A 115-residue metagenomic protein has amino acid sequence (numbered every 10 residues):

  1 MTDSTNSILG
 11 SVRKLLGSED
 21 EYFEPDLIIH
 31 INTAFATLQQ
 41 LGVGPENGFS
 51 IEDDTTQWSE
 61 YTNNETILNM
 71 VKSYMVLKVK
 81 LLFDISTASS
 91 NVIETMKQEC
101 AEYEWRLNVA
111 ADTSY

Functional and structural regions predicted by a protein language model:
M1-L68, A101-Y115: Conserved short "hinge" loops at termini or chain/domain junctions
E65-S73, T87: Structural motif
S73-D84: Short, hydrophobic/amphipathic alpha-helical patches that form generic packing surfaces within helical domains
D84-A88, V109: Alpha-helix capping at helix-to-loop junctions
